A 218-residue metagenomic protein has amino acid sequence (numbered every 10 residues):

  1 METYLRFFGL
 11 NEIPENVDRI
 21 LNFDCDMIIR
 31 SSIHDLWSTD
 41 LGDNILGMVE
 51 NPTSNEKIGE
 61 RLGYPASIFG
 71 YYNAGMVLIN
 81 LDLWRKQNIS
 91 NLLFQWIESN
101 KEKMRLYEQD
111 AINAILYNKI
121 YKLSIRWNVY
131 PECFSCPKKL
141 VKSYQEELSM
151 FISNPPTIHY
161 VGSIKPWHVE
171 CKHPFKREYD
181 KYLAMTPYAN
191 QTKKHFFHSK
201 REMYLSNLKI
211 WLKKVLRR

Functional and structural regions predicted by a protein language model:
M1, D24-I28, S54-I58, N100-E102 (+2 more regions): A short linear-motif detector with a strong N-terminal bias
E2-E56, F69-Y71, V77-I79, R85-Q87: GT-A fold catalytic core of metal-dependent nucleotide-sugar glycosyltransferases, centered on the diacidic
G42-E56, S67-F69, L93-E108, V129: Glycine- and acidic-residue-rich phosphate-binding/metal-coordinating active-site segment common to enzymes that handle
G42-N44, Y72-A74, N118, I152-P155: Sequence-level motif detector for i,i+2 pairs with an aromatic at +2
L46-A66, H168, K172-E178, P187-Y188: A short, conserved beta-to-alpha structural element at the edge of catalytic cores that scaffolds binding
N55, L62, Y71, S90-N91 (+1 more regions): A generic structural signal for ordered alpha-helices
R61-S67, K142-E147: Short, P/G- and charge-enriched loop/turn segments at secondary-structure junctions
I79-R218: A glycosyltransferase accessory/donor-loop signature
